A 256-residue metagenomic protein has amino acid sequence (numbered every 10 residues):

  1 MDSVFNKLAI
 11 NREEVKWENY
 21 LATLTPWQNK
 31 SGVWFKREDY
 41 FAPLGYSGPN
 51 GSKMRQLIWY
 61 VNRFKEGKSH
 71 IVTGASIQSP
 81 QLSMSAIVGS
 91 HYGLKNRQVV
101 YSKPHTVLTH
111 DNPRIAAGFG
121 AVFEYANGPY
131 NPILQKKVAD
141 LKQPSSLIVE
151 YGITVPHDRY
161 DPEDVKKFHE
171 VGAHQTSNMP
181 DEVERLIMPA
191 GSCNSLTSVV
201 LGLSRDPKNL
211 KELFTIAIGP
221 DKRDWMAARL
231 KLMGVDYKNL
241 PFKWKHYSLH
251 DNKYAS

Functional and structural regions predicted by a protein language model:
M1-S69: Positively charged, low-complexity intrinsically disordered leader regions
Y60, S83-G128, R223-Y237: Active-site-proximal loop->helix
G67-A86, Y92-Y101, E184-S192: A short, small-residue-rich loop immediately preceding and capping a beta-strand
Y92-K95, S204-E212: Conserved S-adenosyl-L-methionine
K103-D181, P241-S256: Small/polar-residue-rich loop-to-helix segments that shape phosphate-bearing ligand pockets
A190-S204, P220: Conserved mixed alpha/beta catalytic, RNA-binding, or beta-rich assembly cores of soluble enzyme, regulatory
K211-S256: Active-site/ligand-binding loops adjacent to catalytic centers
